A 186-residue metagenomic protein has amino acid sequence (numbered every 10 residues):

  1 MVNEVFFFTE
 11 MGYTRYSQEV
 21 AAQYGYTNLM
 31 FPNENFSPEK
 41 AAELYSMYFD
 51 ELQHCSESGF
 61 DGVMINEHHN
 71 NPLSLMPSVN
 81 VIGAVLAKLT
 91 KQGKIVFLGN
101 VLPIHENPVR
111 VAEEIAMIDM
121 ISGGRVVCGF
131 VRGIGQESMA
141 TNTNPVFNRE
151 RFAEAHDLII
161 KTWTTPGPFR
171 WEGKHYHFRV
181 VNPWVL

Functional and structural regions predicted by a protein language model:
M1-G93: N-terminal beta1-alpha1-beta2 module of alpha/beta enzyme domains
M11-Y13, H69-N70, V101-P103, R132-Q136 (+2 more regions): Active-site-proximal loop/turn and secondary-structure-junction residues that shape catalytic pockets, frequently
S37-L44, L75, N107, N144 (+1 more regions): Residue-level preference for long, well-ordered alpha-helices that form the structural scaffold of enzyme catalytic
A42-M47, P103-M117: Glycine-rich anion/phosphate-binding loops
V63, I95, V126-C128: Hydrophobic residues within beta-strands of alpha/beta enzymes
L73, F97-E106: Active-site nucleophile and cofactor-binding loops and adjacent substrate-binding regions of central metabolic enzymes
Q92-F97, V111: Outer membrane beta-barrel
V109-L186: Internal, glycine-rich beta/alpha segment that forms the wall or movable "lid" of small-molecule/cofactor binding
